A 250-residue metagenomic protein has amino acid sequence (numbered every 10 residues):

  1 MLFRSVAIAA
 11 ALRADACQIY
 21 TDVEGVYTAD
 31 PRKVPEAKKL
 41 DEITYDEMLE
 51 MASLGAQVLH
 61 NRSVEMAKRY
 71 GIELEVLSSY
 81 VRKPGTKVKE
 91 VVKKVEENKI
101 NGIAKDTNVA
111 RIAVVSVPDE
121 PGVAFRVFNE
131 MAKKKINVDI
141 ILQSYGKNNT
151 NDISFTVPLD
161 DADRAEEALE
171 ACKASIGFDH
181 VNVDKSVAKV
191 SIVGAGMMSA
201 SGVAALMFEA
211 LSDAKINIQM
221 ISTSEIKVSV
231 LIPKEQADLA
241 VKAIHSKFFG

Functional and structural regions predicted by a protein language model:
M1-G250: C-terminal catalytic "cap/lid" subdomain
